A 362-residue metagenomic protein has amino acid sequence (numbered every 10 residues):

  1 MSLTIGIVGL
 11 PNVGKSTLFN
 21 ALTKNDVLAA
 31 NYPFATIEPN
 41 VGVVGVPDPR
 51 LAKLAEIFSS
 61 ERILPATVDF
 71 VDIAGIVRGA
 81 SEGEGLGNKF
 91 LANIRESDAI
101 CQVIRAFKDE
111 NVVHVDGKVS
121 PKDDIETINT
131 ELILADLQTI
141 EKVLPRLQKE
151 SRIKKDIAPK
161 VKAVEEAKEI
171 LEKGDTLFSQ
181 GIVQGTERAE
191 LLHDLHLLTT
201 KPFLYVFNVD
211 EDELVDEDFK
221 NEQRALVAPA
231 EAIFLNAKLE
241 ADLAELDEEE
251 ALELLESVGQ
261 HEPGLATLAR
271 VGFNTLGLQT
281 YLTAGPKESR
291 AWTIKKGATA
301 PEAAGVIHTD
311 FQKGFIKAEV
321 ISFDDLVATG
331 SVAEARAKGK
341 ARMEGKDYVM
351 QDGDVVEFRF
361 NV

Functional and structural regions predicted by a protein language model:
M1-E84, N88-D109, K122: Conserved G1/Walker A P-loop phosphate-binding module
S2-V8, V13, F19, R146-V349 (+2 more regions): C-terminal-of-GTPase-core extension/linker across diverse P-loop GTPases
G6, F34, P39-G42, P49-L51 (+16 more regions): Short capping/connector residues at structural and topological boundaries
K24, E56, A92, E96 (+5 more regions): Short, intrinsically disordered, mixed-charge
D26-V27, R78, N111, L214 (+2 more regions): Conserved protein kinase catalytic core
F34, D48-L51, L64-F70, E84-S97 (+8 more regions): Amphipathic alpha-helical transducer elements in NTP-driven molecular machines
G42-P47, A74-E84, R95-I157, K173-G185 (+1 more regions): Conserved Switch II/interswitch segment of TRAFAC-class P-loop GTPases
E96, Q351-D352: Short, flexible surface segments
